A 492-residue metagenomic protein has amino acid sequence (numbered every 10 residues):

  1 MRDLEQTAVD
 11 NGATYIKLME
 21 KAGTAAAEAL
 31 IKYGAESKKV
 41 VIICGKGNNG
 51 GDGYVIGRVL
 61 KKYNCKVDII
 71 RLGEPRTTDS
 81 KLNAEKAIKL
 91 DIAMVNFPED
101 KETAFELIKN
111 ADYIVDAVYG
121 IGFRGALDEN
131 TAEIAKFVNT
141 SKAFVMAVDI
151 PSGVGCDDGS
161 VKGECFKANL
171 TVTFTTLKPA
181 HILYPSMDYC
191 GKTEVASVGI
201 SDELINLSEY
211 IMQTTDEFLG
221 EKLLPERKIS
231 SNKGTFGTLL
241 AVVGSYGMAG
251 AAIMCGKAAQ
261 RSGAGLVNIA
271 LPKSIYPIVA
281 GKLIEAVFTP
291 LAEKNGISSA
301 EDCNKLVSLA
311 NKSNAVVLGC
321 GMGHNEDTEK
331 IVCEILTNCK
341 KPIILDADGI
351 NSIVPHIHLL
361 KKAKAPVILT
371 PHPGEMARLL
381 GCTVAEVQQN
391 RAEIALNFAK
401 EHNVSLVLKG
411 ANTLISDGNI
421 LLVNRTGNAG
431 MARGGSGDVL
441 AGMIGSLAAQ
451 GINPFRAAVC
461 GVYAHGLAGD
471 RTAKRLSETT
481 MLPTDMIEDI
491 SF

Functional and structural regions predicted by a protein language model:
M1-L72, L170, H181-I343, N351-I368 (+1 more regions): Small-residue (G/A/S/T)-rich helix-start motifs and N-terminal tracts that mark the onset
A27-V118, A126-V148, I331: Nucleotide and nucleotide-moiety/phosphate-recognizing core
R76-D79, N130, E164-K167, L271 (+1 more regions): Short acidic-hydrophobic sequence patches enriched in Asp/Glu that either
E99-E102, S152-C156, P179, G349-S352: Short acidic loop-to-helix transition motifs that present clustered carboxylates
E102-A104, K109-A126, N314-G323, E401 (+1 more regions): Glycine-rich phosphate-binding loop
I108-D112, C165, A310-N311, L336: A short, aliphatic-rich alpha-helical micro-motif
D112-Y113, V118-G120, R124-M212: Internal gly/pro-rich beta-alpha loop/helix module that stabilizes soluble enzyme cofactors or their anionic handles
